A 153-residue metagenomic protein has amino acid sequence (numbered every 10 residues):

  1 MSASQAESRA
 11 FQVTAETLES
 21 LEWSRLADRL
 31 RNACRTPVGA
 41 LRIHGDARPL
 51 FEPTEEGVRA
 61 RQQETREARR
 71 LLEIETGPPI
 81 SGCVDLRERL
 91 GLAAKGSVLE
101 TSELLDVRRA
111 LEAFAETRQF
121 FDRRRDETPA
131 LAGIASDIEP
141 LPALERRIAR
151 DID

Functional and structural regions predicted by a protein language model:
S2-D153: Conserved amphipathic alpha-helical "coupling/scaffold" segments that transmit conformational changes between domains
